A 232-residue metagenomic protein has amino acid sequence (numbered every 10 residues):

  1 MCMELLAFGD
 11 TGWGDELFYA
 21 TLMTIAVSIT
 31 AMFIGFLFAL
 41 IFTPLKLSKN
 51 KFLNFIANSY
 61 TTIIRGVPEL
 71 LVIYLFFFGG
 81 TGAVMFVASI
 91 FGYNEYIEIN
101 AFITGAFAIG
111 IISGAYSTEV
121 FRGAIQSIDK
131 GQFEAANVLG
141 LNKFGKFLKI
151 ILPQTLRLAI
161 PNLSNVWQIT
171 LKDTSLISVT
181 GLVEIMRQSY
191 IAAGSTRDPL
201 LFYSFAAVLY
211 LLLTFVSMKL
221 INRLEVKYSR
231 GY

Functional and structural regions predicted by a protein language model:
M1-Y232: Transmembrane alpha-helices and adjacent helix-loop boundaries
